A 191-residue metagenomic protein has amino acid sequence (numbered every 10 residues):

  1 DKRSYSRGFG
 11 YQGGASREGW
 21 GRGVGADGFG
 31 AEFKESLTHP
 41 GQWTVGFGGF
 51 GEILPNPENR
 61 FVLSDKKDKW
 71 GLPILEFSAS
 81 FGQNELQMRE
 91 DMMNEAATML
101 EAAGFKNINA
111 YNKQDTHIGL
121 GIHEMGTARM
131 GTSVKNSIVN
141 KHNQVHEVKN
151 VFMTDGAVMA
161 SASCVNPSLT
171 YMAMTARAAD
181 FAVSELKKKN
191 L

Functional and structural regions predicted by a protein language model:
D1-E76, Q83, Q87, E124 (+2 more regions): FAD cofactor-binding and catalytic pocket of flavoenzymes
R60, I138-V139, A162-S163: Cytochrome P450 core scaffold surrounding the K-helix E-X-X-R motif and the conserved "meander" helix-loop region
L63, A96, M130, D155 (+1 more regions): Hydrophobic, well-ordered secondary-structure elements that form the walls of internal hydrophobic environments
E76-S78, G82-G119: Mobile, glycine/GP-rich and aromatic-enriched active-site lid/loop segments adjacent to catalytic centers
M88, I122, H142-V145, P167-Y171: Secondary-structure capping and boundary motifs in well-ordered enzyme cores
A96-K106, M174-L191: Internal hydrophobic alpha-helix adjacent to the cofactor/substrate pocket in enzyme cavities
K106-V145: Active-site Gly/Thr loop motif
S161-D180: A conserved FAD-binding loop/helix module that cradles the flavin
